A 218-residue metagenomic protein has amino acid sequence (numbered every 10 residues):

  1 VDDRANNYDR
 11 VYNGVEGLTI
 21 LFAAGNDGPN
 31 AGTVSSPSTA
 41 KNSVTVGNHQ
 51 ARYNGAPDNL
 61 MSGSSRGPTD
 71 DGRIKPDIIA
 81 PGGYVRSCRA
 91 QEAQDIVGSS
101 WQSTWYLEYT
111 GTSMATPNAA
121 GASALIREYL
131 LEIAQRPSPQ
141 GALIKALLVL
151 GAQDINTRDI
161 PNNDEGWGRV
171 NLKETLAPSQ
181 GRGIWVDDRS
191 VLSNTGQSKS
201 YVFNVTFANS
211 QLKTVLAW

Functional and structural regions predicted by a protein language model:
V1-I20, A31-G47, L60-A80: Mature extracellular/periplasmic domains of secretome proteins
Y8, G25, G111: Active-site glycine-centered loops adjacent to acidic/histidine catalytic or metal-binding residues that shape
V11-L18, R52-Y53, Y129-S138: Secondary-structure transition/capping motifs at alpha-helix termini and the adjoining loop/turn into the next element
Y12, L18-A23, V44-G47, P76-A80 (+7 more regions): Structural recognition of the beta-strand scaffold that forms the well-ordered cores of secreted hydrolase catalytic
G25-P29, A51, Y84: Catalytic metal-binding/acid-base residues of hydrolase active sites
T33-S36, N42, G82-R158: Hydrolase catalytic cores
P37, L60-G63, V85, I155 (+1 more regions): Short clusters of hydrophobic/aromatic residues that line enzyme substrate/ligand-binding pockets
N163-W218: Secreted peptidase-domain scaffold signal
